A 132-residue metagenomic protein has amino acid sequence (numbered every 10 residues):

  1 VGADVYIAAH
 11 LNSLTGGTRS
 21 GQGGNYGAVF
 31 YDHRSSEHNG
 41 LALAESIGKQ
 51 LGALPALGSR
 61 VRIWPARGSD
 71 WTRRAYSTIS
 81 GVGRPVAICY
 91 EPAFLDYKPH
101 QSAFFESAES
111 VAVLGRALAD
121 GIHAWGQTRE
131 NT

Functional and structural regions predicted by a protein language model:
V1-T132: Active-site-proximal helix/loop segments of hydrolytic enzymes
